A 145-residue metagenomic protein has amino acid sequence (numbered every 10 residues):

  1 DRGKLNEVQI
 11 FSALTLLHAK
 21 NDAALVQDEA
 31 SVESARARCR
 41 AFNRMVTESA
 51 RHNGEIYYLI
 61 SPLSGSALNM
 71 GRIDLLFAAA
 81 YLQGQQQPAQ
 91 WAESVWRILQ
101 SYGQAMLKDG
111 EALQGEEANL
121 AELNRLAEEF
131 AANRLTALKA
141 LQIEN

Functional and structural regions predicted by a protein language model:
D1-N145: Long, charge-rich, low-complexity alpha-helical segments
